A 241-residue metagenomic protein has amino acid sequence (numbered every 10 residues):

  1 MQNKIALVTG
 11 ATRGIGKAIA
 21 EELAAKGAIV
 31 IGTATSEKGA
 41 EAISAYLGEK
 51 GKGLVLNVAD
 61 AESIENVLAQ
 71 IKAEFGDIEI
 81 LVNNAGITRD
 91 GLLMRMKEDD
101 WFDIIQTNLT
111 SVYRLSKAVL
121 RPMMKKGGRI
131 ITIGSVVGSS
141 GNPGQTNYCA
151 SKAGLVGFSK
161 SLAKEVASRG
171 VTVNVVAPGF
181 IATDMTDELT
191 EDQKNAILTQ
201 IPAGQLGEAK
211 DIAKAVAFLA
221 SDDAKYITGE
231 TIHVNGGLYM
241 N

Functional and structural regions predicted by a protein language model:
T12-R13: Conserved glycine-rich cofactor-binding loop
L92-L93, K97-I105, T186, I197: Substrate-binding pocket helix/loop in short-chain dehydrogenase/reductase
S116, S151, S159: Active-site helix of classical SDR
L120, Q205-V234, Y239-M240: C-terminal substrate-recognition "lid" of short-chain dehydrogenase/reductases
R121, K164-S168, K225: Alpha-helical segment proximal to the catalytic Tyr-Lys
G127, A167, T172, I227-G229 (+1 more regions): Short, small/polar-rich loop/turn modules that mediate ligand/substrate recognition or access, typified
S135: Residue(s) in the substrate-gating loop at a strand-loop-helix junction that position the organic substrate next
